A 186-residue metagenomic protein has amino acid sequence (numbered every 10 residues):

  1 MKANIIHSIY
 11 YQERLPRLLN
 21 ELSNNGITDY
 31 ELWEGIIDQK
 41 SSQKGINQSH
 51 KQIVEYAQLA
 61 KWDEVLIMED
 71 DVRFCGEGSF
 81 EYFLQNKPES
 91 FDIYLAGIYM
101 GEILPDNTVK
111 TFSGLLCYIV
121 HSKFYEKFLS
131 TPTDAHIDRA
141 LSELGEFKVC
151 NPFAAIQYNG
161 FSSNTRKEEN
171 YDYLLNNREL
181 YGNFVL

Functional and structural regions predicted by a protein language model:
M1-M68, V72-L186: An acidic/histidine-cluster motif and surrounding catalytic segment that typifies divalent-metal-assisted enzyme active
